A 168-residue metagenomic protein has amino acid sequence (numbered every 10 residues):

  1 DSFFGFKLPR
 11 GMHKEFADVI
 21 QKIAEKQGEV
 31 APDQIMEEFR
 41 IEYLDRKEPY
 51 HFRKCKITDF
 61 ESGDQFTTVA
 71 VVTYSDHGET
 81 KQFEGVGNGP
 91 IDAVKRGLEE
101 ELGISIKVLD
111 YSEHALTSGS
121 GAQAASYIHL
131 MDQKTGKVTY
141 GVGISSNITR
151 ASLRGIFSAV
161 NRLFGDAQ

Functional and structural regions predicted by a protein language model:
D1-Q168: Terminal or standalone catalytic/regulatory effector modules within metabolic enzymes and repeat proteins
